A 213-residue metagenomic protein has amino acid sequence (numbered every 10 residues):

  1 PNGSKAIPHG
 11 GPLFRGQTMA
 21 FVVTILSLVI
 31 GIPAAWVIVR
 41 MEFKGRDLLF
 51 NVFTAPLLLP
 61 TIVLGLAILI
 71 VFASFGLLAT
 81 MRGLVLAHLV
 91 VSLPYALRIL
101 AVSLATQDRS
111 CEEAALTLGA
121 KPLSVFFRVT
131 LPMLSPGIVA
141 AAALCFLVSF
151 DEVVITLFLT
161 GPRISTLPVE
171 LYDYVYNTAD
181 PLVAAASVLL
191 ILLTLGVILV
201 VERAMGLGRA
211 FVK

Functional and structural regions predicted by a protein language model:
N2-P8, F150-A204: Interhelical loop and adjacent transmembrane-helix boundary motif in polytopic membrane transport permeases
K5-I38: Transmembrane alpha-helix signature in integral membrane proteins
G10, G45-D47, I62-V91, L123 (+1 more regions): Membrane-interfacial helix termini and adjacent extracytoplasmic/periplasmic loops of multi-pass transporters
P33-I68, E112: Cytoplasmic-entry segments and transmembrane alpha-helices of multi-pass inner-membrane transporters
M41-L49, L77-M81, S110, P122 (+2 more regions): Membrane-helix interface segments
G45, A101-E112, L116, A120-L131 (+2 more regions): C-terminal transmembrane helix and the adjacent membrane-cytosol boundary/short C-terminal tail of inner/organellar
G65-F75, I99, A143-V148, Y176-N177 (+1 more regions): A structural signal for multi-pass alpha-helical bundles of membrane permease subunits that mediate small-molecule
L89-V90, L97-A101, D108-R109, A120-D151: Transmembrane alpha-helices
